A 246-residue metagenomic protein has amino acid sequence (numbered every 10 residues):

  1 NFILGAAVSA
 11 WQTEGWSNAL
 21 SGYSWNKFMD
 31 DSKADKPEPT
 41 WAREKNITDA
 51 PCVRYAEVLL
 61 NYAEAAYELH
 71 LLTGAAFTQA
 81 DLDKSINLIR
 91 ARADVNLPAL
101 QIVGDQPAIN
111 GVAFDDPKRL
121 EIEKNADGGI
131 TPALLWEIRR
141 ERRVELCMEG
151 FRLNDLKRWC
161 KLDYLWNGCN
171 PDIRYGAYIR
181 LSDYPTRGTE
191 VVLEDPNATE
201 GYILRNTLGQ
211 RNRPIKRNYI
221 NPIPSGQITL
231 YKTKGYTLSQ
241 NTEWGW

Functional and structural regions predicted by a protein language model:
N1-W246: Acidic/polar-rich alpha-helix caps and helix-coil junctions
